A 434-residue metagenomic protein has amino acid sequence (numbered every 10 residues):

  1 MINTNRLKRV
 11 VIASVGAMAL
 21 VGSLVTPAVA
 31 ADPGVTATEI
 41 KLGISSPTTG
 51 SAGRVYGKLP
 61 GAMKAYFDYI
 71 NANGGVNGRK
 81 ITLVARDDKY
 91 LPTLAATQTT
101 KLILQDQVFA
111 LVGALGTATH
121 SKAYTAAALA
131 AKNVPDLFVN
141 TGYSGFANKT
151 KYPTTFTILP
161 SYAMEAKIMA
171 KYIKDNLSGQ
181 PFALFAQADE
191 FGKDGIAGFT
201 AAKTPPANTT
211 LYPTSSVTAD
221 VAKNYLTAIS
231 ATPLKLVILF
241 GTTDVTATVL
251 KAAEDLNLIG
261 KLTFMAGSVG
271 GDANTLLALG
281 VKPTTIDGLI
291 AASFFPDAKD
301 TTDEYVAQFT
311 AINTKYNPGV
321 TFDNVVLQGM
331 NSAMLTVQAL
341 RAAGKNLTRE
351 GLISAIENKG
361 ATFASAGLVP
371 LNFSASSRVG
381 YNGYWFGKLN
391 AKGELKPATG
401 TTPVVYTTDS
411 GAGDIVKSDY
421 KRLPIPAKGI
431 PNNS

Functional and structural regions predicted by a protein language model:
M1-V29: Secretory targeting and sorting signals
A31, E39, R54-G61, N73-K149 (+3 more regions): Beta-alpha junction/loop-to-helix N-cap segments that form part of ligand/metal-binding clefts
D32-E39, G43-K64, R86-T93, L115-G116 (+3 more regions): Extracytoplasmic "Venus flytrap"
T93-T97, S144-G145, P153-L256, D300-E304: Extracellular/periplasmic Venus flytrap/periplasmic-binding protein
L102-G116, V134-V139, P181-A186, P233-T243 (+3 more regions): Periplasmic-binding protein-like
I196-G198, T243-T248, D297-K359: Extracellular/periplasmic ligand-binding modules, especially the Venus flytrap/periplasmic-binding
A253-M330, L423-P431: Extracellular/periplasmic periplasmic-binding protein-like sensory domains
A361-S434: Solvent-exposed, acidic/polar segments of extracytosolic/periplasmic ligand-binding ectodomains
